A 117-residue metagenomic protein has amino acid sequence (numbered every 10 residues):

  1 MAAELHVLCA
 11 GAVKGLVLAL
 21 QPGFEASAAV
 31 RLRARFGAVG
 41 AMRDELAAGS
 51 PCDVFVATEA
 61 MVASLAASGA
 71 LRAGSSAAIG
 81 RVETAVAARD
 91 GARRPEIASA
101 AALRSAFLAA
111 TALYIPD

Functional and structural regions predicted by a protein language model:
M1-I115: N-terminal segment of the mature folded domain
